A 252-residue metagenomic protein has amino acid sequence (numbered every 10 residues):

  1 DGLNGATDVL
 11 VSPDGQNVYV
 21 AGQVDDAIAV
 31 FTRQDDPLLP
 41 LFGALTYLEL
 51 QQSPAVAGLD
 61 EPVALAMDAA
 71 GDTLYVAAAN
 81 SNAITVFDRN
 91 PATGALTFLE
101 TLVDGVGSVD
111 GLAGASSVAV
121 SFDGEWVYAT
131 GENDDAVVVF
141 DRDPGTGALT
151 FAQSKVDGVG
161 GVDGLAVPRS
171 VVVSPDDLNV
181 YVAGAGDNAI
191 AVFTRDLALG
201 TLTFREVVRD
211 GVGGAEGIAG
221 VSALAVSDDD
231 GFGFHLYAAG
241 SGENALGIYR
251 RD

Functional and structural regions predicted by a protein language model:
D1-D252: Feature marking well-ordered beta-strand scaffolds used for ligand recognition
